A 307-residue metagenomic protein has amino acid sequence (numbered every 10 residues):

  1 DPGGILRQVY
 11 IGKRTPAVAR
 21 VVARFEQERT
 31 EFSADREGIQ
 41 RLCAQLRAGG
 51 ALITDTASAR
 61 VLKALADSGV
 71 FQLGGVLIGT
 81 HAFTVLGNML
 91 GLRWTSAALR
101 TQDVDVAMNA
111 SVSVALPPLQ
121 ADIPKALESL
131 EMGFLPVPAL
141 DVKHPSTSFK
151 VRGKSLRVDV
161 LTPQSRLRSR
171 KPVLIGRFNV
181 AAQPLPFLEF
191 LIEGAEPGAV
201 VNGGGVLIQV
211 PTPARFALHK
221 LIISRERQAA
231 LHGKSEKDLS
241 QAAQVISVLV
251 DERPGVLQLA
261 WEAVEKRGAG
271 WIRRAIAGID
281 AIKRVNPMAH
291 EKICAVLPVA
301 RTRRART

Functional and structural regions predicted by a protein language model:
G3-T307: Compositionally biased terminal segments of proteins
